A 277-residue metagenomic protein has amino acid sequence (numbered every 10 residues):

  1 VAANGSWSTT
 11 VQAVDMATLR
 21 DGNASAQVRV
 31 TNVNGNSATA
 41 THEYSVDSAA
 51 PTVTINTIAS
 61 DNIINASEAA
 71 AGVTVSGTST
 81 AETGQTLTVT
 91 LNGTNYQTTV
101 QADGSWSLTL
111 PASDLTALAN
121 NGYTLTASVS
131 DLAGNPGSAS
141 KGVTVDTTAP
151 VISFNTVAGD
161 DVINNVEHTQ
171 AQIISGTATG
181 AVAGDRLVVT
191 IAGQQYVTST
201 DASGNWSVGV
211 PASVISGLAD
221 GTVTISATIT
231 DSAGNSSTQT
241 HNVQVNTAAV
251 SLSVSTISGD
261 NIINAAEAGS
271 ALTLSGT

Functional and structural regions predicted by a protein language model:
G5-T9, G104-L108, G204-V208: Short strand-edge motifs at loop-to-beta-strand transitions and within beta-strands of extracellular beta-rich domains
A13-N23, A112-G122, A212-T222: Surface-exposed, short loops/turns at beta-strand junctions within beta-sandwich domains
A38-N56, D131, A139-N155, D231 (+1 more regions): Flexible, low-complexity linkers/stalks enriched in Thr/Pro that connect modular domains
P51-E68, P150-E167, S251-E267: Short, solvent-exposed loop/edge segments of extracellular or virion-exposed proteins
A69-V75, Q170-I174, S270-L274: Structural beta-strand segments of beta-rich domains
S79-Q85, T179-G184, T277: Short proline/glycine-enriched turn/loop motifs at strand-loop junctions of beta-rich domains
